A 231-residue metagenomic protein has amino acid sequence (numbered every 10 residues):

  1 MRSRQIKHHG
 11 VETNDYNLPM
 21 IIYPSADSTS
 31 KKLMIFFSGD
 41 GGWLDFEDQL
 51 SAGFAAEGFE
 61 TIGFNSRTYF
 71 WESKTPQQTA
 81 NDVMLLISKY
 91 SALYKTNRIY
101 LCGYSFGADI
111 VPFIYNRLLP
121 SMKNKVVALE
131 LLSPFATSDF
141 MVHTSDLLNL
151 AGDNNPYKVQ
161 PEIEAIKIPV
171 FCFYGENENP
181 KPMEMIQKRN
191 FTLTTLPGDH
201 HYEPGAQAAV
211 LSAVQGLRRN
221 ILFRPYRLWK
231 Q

Functional and structural regions predicted by a protein language model:
T13-F59, G63-R67: Short, surface-exposed "cap/lid" segments of acyl-processing enzymes
E60, N65-F70, F135, D199: Short beta-to-alpha linker loops that shape the active-site pocket of alpha/beta-hydrolase fold enzymes
S66, L129-F140, G175: Active-site nucleophile loop of the alpha/beta-hydrolase fold
D82-R98: Conserved acidic catalytic loop of the alpha/beta-hydrolase fold
C102-V111: Gly/Ala-rich beta-loop-alpha elbow adjacent to hydrolase catalytic centers
F113-V127: Conserved hydrolase catalytic core segment
M141-N190: The feature captures the conserved acid-bearing segment of alpha/beta-hydrolase catalytic domains
F191-Q231: C-terminal catalytic histidine-bearing segment of alpha/beta-hydrolase fold enzymes
